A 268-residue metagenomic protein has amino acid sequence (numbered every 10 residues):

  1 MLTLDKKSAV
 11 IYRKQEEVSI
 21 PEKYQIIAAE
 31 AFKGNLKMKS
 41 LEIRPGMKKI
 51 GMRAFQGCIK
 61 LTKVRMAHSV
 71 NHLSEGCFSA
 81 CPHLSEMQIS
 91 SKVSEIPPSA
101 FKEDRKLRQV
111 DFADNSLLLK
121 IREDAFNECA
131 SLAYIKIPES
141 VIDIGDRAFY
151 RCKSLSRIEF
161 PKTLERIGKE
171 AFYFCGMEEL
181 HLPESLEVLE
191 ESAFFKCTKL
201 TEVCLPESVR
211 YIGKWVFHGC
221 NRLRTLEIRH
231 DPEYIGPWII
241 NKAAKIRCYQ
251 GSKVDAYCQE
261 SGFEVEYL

Functional and structural regions predicted by a protein language model:
M1-L2, I11-I26, L36-K49, I59-H72 (+9 more regions): Structural signature of tandem-repeat unit edges
L4-K6: Conserved catalytic and cofactor-binding micro-motifs that handle phosphate-bearing ligands or nucleotide cofactors
S8, A29-A31, M52-A54, S74-C77 (+6 more regions): Consensus positions within tandem repeat domains that build extended binding/scaffold surfaces
I239-K242: Short, conserved loop/helix-junction motifs that constitute active-site signature segments in enzyme catalytic cores
